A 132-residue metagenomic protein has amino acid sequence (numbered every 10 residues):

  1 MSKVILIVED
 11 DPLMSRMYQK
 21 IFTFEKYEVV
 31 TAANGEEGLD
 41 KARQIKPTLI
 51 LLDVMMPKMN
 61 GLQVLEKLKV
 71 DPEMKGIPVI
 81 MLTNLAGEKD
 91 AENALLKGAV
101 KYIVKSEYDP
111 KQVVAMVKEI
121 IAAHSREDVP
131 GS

Functional and structural regions predicted by a protein language model:
E9: Conserved acidic carboxylate
P12-V30: Two-component/phosphorelay signaling modules centered on CheY-like receiver
T31-D40, G61: Helix N-cap/capping motif at the beta->alpha junctions
D40, L62-K75: Short amphipathic alpha-helix used as the core "switch/output" element in two-component signaling
I45-L51: Active-site beta3 strand of CheY-like receiver
D53, T83: Active-site residues of response regulator receiver
M56: Receiver (REC) domain active-site loop signature in two-component systems and cognate sites in sensor histidine kinases
Q63, A86-E119: Alpha4 helix (beta4-alpha4-beta5 surface) of REC/receiver domains from two-component response regulators
